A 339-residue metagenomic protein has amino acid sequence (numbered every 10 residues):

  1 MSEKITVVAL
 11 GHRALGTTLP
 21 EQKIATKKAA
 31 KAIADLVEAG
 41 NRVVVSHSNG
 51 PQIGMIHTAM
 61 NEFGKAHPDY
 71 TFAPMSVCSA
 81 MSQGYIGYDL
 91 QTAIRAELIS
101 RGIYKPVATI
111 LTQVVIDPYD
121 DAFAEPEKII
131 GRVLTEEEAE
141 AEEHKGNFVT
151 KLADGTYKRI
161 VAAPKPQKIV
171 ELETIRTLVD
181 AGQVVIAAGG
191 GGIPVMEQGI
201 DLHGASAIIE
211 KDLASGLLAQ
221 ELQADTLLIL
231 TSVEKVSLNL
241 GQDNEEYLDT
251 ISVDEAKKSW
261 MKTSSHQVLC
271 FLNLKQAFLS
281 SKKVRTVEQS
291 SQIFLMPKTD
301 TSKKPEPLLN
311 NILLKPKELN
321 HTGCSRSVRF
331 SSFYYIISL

Functional and structural regions predicted by a protein language model:
S2-C324, S331: C-terminal catalytic "cap/lid" subdomain
V328-L339: Hydrophobic alpha-helical signal peptides and transmembrane signal-/tail-anchor segments that drive secretory-pathway
